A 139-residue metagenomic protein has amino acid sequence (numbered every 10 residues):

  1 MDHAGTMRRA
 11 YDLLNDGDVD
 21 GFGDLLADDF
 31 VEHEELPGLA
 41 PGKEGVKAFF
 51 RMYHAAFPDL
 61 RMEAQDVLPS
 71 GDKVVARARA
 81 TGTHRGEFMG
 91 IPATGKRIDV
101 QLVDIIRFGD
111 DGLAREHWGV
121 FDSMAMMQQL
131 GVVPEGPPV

Functional and structural regions predicted by a protein language model:
M1-V139: C-terminal and inter-domain tail/linker signature
